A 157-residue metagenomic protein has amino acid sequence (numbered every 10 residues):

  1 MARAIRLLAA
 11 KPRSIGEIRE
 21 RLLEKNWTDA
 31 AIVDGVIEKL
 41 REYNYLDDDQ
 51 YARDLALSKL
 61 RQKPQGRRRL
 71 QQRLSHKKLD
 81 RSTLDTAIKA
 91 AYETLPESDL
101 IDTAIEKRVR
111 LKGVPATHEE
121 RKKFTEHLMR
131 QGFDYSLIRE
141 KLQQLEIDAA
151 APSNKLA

Functional and structural regions predicted by a protein language model:
M1-A157: An alpha-helical, amphipathic repeat domain used for nucleic-acid recognition, typified by the mTERF helical solenoid
